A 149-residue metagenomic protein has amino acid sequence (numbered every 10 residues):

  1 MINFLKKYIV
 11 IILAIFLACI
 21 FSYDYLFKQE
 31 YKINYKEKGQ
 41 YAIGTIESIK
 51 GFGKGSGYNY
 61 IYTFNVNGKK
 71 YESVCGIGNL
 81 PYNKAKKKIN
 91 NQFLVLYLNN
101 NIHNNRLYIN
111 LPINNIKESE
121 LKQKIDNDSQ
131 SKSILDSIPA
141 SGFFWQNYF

Functional and structural regions predicted by a protein language model:
I2-F149: Oxidizing extracytosolic/periplasmic lumen-facing domains of membrane-embedded or membrane-associated proteins
